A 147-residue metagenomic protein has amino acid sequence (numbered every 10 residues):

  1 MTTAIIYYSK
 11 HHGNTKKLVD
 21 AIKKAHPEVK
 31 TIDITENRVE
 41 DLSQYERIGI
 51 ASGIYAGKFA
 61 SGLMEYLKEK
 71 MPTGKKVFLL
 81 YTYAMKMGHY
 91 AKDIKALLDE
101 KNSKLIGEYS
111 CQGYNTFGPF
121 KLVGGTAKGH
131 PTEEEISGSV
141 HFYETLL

Functional and structural regions predicted by a protein language model:
T3-A4, K10, K16-K17, K23-I34 (+1 more regions): FMN-binding flavodoxin-like domain, especially the glycine-rich phosphate-binding loop
